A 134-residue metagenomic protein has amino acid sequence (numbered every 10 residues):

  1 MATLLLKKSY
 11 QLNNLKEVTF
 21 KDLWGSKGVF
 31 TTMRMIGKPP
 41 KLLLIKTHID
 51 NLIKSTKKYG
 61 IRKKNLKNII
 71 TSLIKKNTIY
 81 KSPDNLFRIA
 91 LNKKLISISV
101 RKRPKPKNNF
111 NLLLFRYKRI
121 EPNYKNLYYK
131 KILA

Functional and structural regions predicted by a protein language model:
M1-K76, N92-A134: Helix-start/capping segments and mature chain N-termini
D84-L91: A short glycine-rich, hydrophobically flanked beta-strand micro-motif that places a catalytic Asp/Glu for divalent metal
